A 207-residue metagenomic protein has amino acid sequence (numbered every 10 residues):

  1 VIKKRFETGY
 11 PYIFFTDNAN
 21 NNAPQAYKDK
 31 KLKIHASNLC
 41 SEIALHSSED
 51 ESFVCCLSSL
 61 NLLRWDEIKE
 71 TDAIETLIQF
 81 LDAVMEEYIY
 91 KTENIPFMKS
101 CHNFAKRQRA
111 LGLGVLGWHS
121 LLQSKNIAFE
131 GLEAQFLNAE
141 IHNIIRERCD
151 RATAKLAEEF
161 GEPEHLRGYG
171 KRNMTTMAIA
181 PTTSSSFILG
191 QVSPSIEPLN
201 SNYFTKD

Functional and structural regions predicted by a protein language model:
V1-D207: Long, C-terminal-biased catalytic regions of enzyme "large/alpha" subunits
